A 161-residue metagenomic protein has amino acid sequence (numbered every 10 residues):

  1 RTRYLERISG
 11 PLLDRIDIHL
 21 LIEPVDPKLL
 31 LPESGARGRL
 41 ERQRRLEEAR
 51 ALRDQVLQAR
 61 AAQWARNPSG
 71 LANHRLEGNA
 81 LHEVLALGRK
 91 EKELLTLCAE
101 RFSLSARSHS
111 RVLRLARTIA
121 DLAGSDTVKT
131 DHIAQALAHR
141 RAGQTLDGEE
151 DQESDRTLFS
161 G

Functional and structural regions predicted by a protein language model:
R1-E149, S160-G161: Basic, amphipathic alpha-helical bundle interface domains used for macromolecular binding and assembly
D155-F159: Extended, low-complexity, charged intrinsically disordered regions
